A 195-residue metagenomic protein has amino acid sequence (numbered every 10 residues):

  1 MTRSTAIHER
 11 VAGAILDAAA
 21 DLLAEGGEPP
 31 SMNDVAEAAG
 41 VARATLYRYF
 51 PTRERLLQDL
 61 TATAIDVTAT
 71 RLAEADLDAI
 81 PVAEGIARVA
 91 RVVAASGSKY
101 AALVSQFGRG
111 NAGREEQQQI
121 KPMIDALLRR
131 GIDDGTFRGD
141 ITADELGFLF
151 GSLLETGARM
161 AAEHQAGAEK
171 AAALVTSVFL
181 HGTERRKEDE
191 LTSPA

Functional and structural regions predicted by a protein language model:
M1-A38, R55-Q58: Basic, helix-initiating cap at the start of DNA-binding domains
M1-T2, P122, A126-D134, S152 (+1 more regions): C-terminal peripheral helix-coil segments that are non-catalytic and often amphipathic
A14, D34, R55, E84-R88 (+5 more regions): Amphipathic alpha-helical interaction segments
G27-E28, R48, R138: Helix-turn-helix/winged-helix DNA-binding modules
G40-F50: Short hydrophobic/aromatic patch on the recognition helix
F50, E54-A64: Alpha-helical DNA-contacting segments of helix-turn-helix folds
D59, D66-K99, R109-G113: Hydrophobic alpha-helical connector segments
R88, G108-T136, I141-S152, A158-R159 (+1 more regions): Amphipathic alpha-helical packing segments from all-alpha helical-bundle domains
